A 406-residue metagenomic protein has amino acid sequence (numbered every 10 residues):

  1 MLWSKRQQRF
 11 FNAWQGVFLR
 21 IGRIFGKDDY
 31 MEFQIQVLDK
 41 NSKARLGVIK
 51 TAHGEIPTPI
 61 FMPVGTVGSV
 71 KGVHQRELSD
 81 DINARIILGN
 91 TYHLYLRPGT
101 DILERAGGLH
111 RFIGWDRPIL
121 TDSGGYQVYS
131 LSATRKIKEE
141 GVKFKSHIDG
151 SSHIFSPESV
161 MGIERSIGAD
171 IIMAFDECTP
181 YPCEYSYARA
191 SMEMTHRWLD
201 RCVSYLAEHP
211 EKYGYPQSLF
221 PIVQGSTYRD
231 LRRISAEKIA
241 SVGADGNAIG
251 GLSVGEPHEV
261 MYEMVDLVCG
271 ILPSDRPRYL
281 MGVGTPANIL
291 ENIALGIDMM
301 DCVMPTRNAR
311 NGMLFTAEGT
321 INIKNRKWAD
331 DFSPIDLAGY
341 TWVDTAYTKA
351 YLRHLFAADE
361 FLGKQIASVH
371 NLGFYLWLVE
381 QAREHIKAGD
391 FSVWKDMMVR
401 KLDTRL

Functional and structural regions predicted by a protein language model:
M1-Q8, W14: N-terminal amphipathic/hydrophobic targeting modules at extreme N-termini, encompassing cleavable Sec/SRP-type signal
R20-K27: Short, positively charged and aromatic/hydrophobic N-terminal segments
M31-K212, R326-A329: Non-catalytic, usually N-terminal nucleic-acid engagement modules in DNA/RNA processing proteins
M31-V48, I56-M62, K71-G72, D176-P182 (+1 more regions): C-terminal extensions of enzymes
G54, I87, D122, E164 (+5 more regions): Conserved, mostly hydrophobic/aromatic
Y181-E184, R189, G246-L252, F361-K364: Glycine- and acidic
E193, Y205, H209, Q217-I335: Glycine-rich phosphate/ribose-binding loops and adjacent secondary-structure elements that form binding surfaces
